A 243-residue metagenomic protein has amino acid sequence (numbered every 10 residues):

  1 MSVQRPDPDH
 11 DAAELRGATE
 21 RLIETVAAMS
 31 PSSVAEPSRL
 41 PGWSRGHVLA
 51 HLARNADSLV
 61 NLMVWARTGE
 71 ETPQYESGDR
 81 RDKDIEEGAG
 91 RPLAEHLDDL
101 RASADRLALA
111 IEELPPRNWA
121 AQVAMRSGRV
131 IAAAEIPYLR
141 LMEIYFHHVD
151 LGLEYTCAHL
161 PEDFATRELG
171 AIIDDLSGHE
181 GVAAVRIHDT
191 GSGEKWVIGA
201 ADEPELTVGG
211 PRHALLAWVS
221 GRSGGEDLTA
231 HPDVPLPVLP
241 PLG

Functional and structural regions predicted by a protein language model:
M1-H10, S58-R106, N118, H231 (+1 more regions): Short, helix-capping/interhelical loops that line the mouth of catalytic, cofactor-, or ligand-binding pockets
M1-H10, V64-T68, E113-G243: Structured surface interface patches that mediate subunit assembly and partner/cofactor docking
V3-E14, A35-N55, K83-H96, V123-M142 (+1 more regions): Alpha-helical scaffold segments that form or flank carboxylate-/histidine-based iron centers
A13-R16, E20, Y75: Alpha-helix N-cap/helix-start motif at coil-to-helix transitions, marked by capping-box chemistry
G17, E95-D98, A102, R106 (+3 more regions): Generic recognition of short, well-ordered alpha-helical interface segments
E20-I23, A27, A56-V60, R101-E112 (+2 more regions): Structural signal for well-ordered, non-membrane alpha-helices
I23-S44, G69, E113-R129: Helix-loop segments that flank and shape redox-cofactor active sites
T25, A35-R80: Glycine/small-residue-rich interface belts in oligomeric ring/scaffold proteins and their assembly partners
